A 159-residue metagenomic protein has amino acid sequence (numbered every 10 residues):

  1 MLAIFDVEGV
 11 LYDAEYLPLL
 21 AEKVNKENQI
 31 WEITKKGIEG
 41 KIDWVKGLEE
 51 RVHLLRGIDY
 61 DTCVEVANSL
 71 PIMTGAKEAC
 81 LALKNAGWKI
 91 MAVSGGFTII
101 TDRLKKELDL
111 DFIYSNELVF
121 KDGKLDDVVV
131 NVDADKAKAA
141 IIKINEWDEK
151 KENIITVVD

Functional and structural regions predicted by a protein language model:
M1-E50: Active-site neighborhood of HAD-like aspartate-dependent phosphohydrolases
P18, V64-A67, D127-V128: Conserved short-loop catalytic and cofactor-binding motifs
V24, S69-L70, A92: Residue-level marker of alpha-helix boundaries and capping positions
N25-K26, G57, L118-V119: Short connector loops/turns at beta-strand edges and beta->alpha or beta->beta junctions
V45-E78: Metal-dependent phosphoesterase signature
T74-M91, G95-D159: C-terminal cap/substrate-recognition subdomain and adjoining C-terminal extension of metal-dependent phosphatase-like
